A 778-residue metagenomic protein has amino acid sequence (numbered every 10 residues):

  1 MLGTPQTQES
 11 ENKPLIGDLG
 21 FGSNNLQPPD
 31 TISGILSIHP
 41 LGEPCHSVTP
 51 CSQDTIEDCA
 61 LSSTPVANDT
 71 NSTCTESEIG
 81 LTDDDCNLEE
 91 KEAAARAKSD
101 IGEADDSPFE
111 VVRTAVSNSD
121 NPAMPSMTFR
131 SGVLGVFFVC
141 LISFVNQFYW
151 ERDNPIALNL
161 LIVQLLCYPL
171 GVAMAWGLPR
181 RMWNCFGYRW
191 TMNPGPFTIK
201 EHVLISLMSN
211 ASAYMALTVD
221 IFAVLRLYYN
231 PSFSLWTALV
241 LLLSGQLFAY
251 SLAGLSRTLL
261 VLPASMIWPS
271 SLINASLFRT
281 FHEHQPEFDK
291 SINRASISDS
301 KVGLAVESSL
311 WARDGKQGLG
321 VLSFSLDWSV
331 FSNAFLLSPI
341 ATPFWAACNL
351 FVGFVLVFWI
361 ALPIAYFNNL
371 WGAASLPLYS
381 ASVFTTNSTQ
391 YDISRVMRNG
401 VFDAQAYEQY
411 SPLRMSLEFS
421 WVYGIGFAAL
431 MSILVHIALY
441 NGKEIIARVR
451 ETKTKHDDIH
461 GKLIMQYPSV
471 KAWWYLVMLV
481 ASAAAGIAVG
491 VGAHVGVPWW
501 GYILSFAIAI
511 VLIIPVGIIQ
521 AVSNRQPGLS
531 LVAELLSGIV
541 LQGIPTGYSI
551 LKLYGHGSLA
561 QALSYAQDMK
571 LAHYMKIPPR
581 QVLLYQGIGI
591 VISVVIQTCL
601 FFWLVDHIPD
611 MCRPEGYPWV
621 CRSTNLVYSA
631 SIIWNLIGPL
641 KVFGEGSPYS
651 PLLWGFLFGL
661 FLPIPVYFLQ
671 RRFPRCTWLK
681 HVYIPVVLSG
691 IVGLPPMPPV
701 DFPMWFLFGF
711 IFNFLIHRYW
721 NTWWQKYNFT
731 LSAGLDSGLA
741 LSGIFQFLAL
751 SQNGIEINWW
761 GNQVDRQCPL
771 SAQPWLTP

Functional and structural regions predicted by a protein language model:
L2-P778: Alpha-helical multipass membrane-protein architecture
